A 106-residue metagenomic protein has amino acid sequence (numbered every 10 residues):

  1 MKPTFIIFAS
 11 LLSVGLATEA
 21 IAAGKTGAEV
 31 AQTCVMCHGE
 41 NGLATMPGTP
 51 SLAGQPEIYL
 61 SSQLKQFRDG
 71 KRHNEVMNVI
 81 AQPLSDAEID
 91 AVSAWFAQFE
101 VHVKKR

Functional and structural regions predicted by a protein language model:
M1-I7: Bacterial N-terminal signal peptides that target proteins for export
A9-S10, A20-I21: Cleavable N-terminal signal peptides
G15-E19: N-terminal signal peptide c-region/cleavage motif recognized by signal peptidases
I21-L43, A53-Q55, K104: Sequence/structural segment immediately N-terminal to covalent heme-attachment motifs in c-type and related
T33, Y59, V76-V79, A91: Extracytoplasmic/secreted proteins, especially bacterial periplasmic and envelope-associated proteins
G42-D69, N78-Q82: Gly/Gly-Pro-rich "capping" loops immediately C-terminal to redox-active cysteine motifs in periplasmic/lumenal
K71-H73: Extended intrinsically disordered, low-complexity coil regions enriched in Ser, Thr, Gly, Ala and often Pro
Q82-R106: C-terminal capping alpha-helices of c-type cytochrome domains
